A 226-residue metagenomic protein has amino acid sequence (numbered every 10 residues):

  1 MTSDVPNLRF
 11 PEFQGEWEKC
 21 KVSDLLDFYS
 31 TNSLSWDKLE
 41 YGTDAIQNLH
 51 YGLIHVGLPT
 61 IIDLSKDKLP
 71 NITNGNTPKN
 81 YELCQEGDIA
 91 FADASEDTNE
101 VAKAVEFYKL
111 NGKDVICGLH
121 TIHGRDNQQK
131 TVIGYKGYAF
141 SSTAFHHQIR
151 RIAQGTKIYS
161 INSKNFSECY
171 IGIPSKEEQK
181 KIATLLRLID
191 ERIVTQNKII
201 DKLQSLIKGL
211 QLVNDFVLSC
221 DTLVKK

Functional and structural regions predicted by a protein language model:
M1-S3, D114-I116, I161-S163, L218-D221: Short, flexible turn/loop "capping" segments at secondary-structure junctions
L8-S33, T222-K226: Non-catalytic DNA-recognition/assembly elements of restriction-modification systems
D24-I173: DNA target-recognition domains and sequence-specific DNA-contacting regions of bacterial/archaeal
S95, L185-R187, E191: Short, surface-exposed secondary-structure boundary micro-motifs
I193-K208: Extended intrinsically disordered, low-complexity coil regions enriched in Ser, Thr, Gly, Ala and often Pro
S205, Q211-L212, S219: Residue-level recognition of alpha-helical coiled-coils, specifically the heptad-repeat register on one helix face
